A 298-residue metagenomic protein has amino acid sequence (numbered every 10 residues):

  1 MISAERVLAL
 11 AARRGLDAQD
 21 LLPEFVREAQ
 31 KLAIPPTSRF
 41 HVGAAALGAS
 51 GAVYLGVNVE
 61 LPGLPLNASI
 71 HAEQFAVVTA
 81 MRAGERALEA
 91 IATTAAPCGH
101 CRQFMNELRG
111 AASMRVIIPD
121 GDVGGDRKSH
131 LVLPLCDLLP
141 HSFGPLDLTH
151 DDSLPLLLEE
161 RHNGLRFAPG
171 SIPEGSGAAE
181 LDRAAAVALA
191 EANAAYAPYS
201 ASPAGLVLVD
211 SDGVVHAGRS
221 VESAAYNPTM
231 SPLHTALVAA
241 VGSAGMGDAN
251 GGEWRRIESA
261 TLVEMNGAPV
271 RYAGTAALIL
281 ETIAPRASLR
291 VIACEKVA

Functional and structural regions predicted by a protein language model:
M1-A298: Zinc-dependent deaminase catalytic domain
